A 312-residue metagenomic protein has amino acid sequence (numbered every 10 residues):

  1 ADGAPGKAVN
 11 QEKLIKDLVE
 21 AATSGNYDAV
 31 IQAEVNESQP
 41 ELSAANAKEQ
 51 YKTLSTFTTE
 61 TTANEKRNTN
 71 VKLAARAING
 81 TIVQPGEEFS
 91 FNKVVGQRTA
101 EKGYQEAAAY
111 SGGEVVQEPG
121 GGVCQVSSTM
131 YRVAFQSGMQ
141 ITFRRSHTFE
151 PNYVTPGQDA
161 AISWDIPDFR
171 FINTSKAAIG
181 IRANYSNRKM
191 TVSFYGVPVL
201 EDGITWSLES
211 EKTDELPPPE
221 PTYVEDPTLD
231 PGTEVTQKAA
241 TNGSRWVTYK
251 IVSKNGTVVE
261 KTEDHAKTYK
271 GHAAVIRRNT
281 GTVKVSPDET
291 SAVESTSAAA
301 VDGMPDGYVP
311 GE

Functional and structural regions predicted by a protein language model:
A1-E312: Well-ordered beta-sheet/strand-loop patches within structured domains
